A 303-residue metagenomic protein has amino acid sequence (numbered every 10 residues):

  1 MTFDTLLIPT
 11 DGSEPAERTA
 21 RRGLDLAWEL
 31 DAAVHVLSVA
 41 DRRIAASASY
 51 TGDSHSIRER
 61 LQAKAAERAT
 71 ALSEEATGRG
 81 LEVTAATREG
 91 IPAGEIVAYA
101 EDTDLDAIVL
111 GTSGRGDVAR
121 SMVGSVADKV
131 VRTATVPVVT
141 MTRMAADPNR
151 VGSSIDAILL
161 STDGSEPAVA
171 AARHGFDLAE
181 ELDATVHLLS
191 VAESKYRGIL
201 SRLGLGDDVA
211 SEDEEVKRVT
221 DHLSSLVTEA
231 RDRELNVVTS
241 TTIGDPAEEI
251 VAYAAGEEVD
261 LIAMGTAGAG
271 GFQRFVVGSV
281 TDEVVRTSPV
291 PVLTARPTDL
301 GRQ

Functional and structural regions predicted by a protein language model:
M1-P15, R132-R173, T287-Q303: Intrinsically disordered or low-complexity boundary/linker segments at protein termini and domain junctions
T2-Y50, D156-L205, E229-R233, V238: Small/aliphatic-rich secondary-structure junction motif
S13, D25-G111: Ordered, small/hydrophobic-rich secondary-structure cores
H35-L37, T84-R88, V139, L189 (+2 more regions): General small-molecule cofactor/ligand-binding pocket signal
G52-H55, D102-T103, I158, G204-D207 (+2 more regions): Short, hinge-like loop/turn segments at secondary-structure boundaries
S54-E67, D207-D221: A short acidic, glycine-rich active-site loop that binds or catalyzes chemistry on phosphate/adenosine moieties
E74-I108, A146-D147, T228-I262, T287 (+1 more regions): Structural beta-alpha unit
Y99-A146, G256-Q303: Gly/Ser-rich helix-loop-strand patches that form or flank binding pockets for ribonucleotide-derived cofactors
